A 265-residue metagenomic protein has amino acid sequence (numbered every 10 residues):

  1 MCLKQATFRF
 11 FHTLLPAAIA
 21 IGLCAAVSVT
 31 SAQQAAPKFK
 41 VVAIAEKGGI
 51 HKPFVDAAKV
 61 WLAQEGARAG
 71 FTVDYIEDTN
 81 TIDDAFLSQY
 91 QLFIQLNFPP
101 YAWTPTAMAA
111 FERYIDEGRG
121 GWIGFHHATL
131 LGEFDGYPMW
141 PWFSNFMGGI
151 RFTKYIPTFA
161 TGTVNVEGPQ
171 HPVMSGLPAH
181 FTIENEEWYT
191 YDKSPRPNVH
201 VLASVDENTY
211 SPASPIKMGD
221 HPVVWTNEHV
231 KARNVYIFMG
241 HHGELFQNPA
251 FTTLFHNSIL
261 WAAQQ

Functional and structural regions predicted by a protein language model:
M1-F11: N-terminal secretory signal peptides that target proteins for export/translocation
T13-A26: Bacterial N-terminal signal peptides
T30-A32: Boundary at the C-terminal end of the N-terminal hydrophobic targeting segment
Q34-K40, A45, P53-D56, Q64-A69 (+3 more regions): Extracellular ligand-binding/catalytic regions of CAZymes and related secreted enzymes and adhesion modules
K38-L131: Helical hinge/lid and interdomain linker segments adjacent to catalytic or ligand-binding clefts that mediate domain
A57, W61, T106, A110 (+3 more regions): Extracytoplasmic/secreted proteins, especially bacterial periplasmic and envelope-associated proteins
Y101-G176: A glycine-rich, often tryptophan-bearing local segment used as a flexible ligand/cofactor-contacting loop or short
T153-K231: Catalytic beta-strand/loop cores that center a nucleophilic Ser/Cys/Thr and support acyl-enzyme chemistry
